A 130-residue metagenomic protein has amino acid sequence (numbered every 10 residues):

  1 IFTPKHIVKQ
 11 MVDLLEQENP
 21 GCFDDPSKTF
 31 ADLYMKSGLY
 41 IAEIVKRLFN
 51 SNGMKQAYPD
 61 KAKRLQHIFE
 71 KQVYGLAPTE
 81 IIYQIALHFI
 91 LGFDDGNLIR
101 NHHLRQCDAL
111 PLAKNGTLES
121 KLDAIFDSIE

Functional and structural regions predicted by a protein language model:
I1-E130: SAM-dependent methyltransferase catalytic region
